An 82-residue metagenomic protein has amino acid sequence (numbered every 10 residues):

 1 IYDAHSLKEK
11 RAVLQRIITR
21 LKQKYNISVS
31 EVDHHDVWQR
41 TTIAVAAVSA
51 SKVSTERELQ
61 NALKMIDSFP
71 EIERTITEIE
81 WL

Functional and structural regions predicted by a protein language model:
I1-K24, F69: N-terminal first-folded block
Y2-E9, V37-W38, A50, M65 (+1 more regions): A broad, low-specificity signal for short, low-complexity segments enriched in glycine/proline and polar/charged
H5-K8, A12, V32, V53 (+1 more regions): Residues at secondary-structure transition points
I17-V29, S54-R57: Phosphate-binding glycine-rich loops and adjacent basic patches that engage nucleotide phosphates, nucleic-acid
K24, T42-A44, I76: Broad gene-expression machinery/nucleic-acid interaction feature
I27-D33, R74-I76: A short linear hydrophobic-aromatic micro-motif
S30-S51: Short, charge-patterned binding micro-sites
A47-L82: C-terminal structural segments of small proteins and small subunits
